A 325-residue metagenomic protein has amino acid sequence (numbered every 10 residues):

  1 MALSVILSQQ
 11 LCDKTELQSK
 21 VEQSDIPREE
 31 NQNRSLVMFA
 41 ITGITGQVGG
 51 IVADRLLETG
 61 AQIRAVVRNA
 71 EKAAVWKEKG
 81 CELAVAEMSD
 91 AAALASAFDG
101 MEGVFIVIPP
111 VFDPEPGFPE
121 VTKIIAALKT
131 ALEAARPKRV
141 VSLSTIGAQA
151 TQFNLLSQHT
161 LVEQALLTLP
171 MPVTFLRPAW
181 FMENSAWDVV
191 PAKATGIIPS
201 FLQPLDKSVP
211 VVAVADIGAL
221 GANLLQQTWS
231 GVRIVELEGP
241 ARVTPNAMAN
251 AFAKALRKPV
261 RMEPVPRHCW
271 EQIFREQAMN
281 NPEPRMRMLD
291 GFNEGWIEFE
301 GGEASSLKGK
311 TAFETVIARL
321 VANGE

Functional and structural regions predicted by a protein language model:
Q23-V37: Short, Lys/Arg-enriched N-terminal segments with co-localized hydrophobic residues within the first ~10-30 amino acids
F39-R64, R68-V75, S89-A92, D99 (+4 more regions): Oxidoreductase cofactor-interface core, primarily capturing Rossmann-like NAD(P)-dependent enzymes
G80-D90: Rossmann-fold cofactor-recognition segment
R267-E325: A hydrophobic C-terminal alpha-helical subdomain
